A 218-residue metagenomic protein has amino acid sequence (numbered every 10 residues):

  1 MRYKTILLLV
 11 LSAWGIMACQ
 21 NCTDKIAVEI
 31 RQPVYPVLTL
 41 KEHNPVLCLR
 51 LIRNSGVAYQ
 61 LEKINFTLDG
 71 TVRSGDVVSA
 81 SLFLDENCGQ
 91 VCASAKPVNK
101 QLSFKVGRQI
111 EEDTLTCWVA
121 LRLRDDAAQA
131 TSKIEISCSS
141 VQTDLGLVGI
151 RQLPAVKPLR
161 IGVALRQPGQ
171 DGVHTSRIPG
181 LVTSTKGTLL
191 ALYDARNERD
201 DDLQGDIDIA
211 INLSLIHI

Functional and structural regions predicted by a protein language model:
M1-T23: Bacterial Sec-dependent N-terminal signal peptides
N21-R160: Exposed, polar/acidic Ser/Thr-rich sequence context and nearby capping/turn residues that mark flexible linkers
R177: Beta-rich catalytic cores
G187-A191: Entry beta-strands of beta-propeller and related beta-repeat scaffolds
R196-D200: Short glycine/acidic-enriched loop and turn motifs that connect beta-strands
D206-D208: A detector of repeated loop/turn-to-beta-strand junctions in beta-rich toroidal repeat architectures
I216-I218: Conserved small/polar residues in nucleotide/adenosyl-binding loops
